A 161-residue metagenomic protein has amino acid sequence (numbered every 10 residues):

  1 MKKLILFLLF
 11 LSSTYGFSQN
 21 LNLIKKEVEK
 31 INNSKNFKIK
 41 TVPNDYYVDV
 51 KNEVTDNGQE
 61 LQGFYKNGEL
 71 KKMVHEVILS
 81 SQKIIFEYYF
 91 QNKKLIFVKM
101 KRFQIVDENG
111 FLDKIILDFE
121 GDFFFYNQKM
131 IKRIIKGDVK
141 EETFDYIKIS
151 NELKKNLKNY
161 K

Functional and structural regions predicted by a protein language model:
M1-L21: Bacterial Sec-dependent N-terminal signal peptides
Q19-I78: N-terminal secretory signal peptides
D56-E60, S81-F86, I116-E120: Short, surface-exposed coil-to-beta transition loops
G63-M100: Mid-chain, structured segments of secreted extracytoplasmic proteins
L79-S80, F103-I105, D138-K140: Short, surface-exposed beta-strand-loop junctions and turns on beta-sheet-rich folds
F90, I96-I134: An exposed acidic His-Trp-rich patch
Y126-K161: C-terminal partner/receptor-binding element of secreted or periplasmic proteins
